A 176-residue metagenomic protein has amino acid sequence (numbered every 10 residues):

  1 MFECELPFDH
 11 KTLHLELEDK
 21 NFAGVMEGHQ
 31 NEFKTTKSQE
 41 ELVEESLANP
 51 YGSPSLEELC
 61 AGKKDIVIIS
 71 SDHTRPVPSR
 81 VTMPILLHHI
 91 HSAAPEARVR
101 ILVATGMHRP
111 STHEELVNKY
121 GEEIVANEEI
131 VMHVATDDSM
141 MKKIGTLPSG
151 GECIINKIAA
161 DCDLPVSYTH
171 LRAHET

Functional and structural regions predicted by a protein language model:
M1-G150: Metallocofactor- and cofactor-centric catalytic cores in central/energy metabolism, strongly enriched
E3-C4, G151-C162: A generic local secondary-structure boundary/capping motif
K63, C162-D163: Short, well-ordered alpha-helix to beta-strand connector turns
T169-T176: Conserved small/polar residues in nucleotide/adenosyl-binding loops
